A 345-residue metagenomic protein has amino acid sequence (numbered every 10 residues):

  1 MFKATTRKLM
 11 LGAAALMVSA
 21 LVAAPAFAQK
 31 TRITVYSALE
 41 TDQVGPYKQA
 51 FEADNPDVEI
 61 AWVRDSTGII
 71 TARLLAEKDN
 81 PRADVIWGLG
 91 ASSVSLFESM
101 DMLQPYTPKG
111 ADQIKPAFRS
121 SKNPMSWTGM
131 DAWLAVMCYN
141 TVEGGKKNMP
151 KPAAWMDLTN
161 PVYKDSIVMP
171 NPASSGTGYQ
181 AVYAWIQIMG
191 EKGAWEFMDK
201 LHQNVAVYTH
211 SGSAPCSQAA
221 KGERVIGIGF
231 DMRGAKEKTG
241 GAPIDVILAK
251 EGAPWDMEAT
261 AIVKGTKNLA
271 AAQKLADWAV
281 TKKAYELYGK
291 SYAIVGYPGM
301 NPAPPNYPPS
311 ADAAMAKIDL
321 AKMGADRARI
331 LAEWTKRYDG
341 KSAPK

Functional and structural regions predicted by a protein language model:
V22-A28: Sec/Tat signal peptide C-region and signal peptidase I cleavage site
Q29-S95: Early extracytoplasmic/lumenal segment of secretory-pathway proteins
A38, D42-G45, G68, R82-E223: Extracytoplasmic ligand-binding site segments that recognize negatively charged/polar headgroups
S92-L96, A220, R224-P243: A ligand-binding cleft/hinge motif common to bilobed small-molecule-binding domains
A117, F197-H202, Y208-T209, G240-K264 (+1 more regions): Periplasmic-binding protein-like
C138-E143, Y183-I186, D256-N268, L287-Y288: A bilobed periplasmic-binding-protein/Venus flytrap-type ligand-binding module shared by bacterial periplasmic
V162-P170, A279-P302: Periplasmic-binding protein-like
E191-G193, A293-K345: An extracytoplasmic/periplasmic, membrane-proximal ligand-sensing/linker region
